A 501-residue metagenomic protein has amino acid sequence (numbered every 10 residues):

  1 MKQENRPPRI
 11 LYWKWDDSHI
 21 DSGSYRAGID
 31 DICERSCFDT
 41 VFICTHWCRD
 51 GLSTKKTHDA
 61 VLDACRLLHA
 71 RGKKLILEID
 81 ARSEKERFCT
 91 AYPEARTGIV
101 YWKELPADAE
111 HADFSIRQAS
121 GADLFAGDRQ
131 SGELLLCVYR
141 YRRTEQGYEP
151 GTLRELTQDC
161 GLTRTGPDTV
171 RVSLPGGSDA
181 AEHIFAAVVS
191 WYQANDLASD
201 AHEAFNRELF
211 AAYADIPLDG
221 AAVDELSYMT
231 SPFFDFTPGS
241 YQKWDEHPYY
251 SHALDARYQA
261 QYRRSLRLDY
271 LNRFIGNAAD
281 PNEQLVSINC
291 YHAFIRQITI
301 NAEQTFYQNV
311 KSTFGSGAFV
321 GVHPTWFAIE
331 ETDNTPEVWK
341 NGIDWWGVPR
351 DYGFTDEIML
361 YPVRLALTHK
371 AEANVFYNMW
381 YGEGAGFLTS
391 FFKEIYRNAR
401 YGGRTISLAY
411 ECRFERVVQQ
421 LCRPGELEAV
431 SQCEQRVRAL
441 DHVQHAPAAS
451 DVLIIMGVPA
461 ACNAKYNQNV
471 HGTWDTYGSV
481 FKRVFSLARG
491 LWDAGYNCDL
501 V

Functional and structural regions predicted by a protein language model:
K2-L11, H19-R26, D39-F42, K56 (+5 more regions): Carbohydrate-binding surfaces of carbohydrate-active enzymes
R6-K14, V41-W47, F185-S190: Acidic/histidine-rich, surface-exposed loop or edge segments in extracytoplasmic proteins
S24-Y25, E86-A91, S231-T237, K465: Short, solvent-exposed loop/turn and secondary-structure capping segments
I29-D30, E34-C37: N-terminal regions that are enriched for targeting/export leaders and immediately downstream pro/stem segments
D30, C48-D50, T144: Accessory beta-strand-rich segments of carbohydrate-active enzymes
C48-E110: Hydrophobic or amphipathic alpha-helical targeting/insertion segments
A91-Q130, V437-V458, A464: Surface beta-strand/loop "capping" patches
H111-E337: Polysaccharide-binding and catalytic clefts of secreted carbohydrate-active enzymes
